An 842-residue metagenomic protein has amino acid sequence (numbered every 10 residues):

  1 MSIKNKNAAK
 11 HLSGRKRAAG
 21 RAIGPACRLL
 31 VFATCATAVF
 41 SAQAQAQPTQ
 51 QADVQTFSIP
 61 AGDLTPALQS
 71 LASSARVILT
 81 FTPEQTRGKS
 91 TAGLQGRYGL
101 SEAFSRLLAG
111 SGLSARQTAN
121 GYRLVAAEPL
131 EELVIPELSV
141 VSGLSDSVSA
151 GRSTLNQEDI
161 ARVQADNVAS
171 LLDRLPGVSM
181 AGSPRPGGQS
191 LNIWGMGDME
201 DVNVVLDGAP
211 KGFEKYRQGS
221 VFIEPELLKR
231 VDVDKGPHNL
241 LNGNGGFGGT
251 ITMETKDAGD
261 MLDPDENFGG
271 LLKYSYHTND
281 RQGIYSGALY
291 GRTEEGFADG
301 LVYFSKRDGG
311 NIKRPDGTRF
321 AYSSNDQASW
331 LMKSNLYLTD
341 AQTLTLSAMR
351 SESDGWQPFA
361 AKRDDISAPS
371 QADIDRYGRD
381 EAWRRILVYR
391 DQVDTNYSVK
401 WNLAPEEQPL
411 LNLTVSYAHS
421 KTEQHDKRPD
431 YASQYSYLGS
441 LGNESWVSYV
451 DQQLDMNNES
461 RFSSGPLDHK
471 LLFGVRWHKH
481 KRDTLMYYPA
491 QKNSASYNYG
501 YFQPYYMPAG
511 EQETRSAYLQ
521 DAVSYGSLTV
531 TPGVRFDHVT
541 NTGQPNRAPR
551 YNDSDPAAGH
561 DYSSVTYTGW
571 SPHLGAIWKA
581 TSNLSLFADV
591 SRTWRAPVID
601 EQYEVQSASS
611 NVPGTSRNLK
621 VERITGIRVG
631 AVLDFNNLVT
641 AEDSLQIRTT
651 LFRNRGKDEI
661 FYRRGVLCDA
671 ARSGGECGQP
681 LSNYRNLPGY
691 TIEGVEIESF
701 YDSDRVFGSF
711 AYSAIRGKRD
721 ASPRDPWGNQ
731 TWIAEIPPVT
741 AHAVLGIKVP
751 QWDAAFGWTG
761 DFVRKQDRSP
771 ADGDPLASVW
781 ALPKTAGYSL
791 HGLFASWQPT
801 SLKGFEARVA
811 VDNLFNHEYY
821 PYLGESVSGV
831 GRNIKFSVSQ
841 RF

Functional and structural regions predicted by a protein language model:
L68, A72-G88, A92-G96, F104 (+6 more regions): Acidic, small-polar-rich N-terminal luminal/periplasmic segments of exported/outer-membrane proteins
N242-G243, A258-F268, E294-F297, A341 (+8 more regions): Short loop/turn motifs that connect adjacent beta-strands in outer-membrane beta-barrel proteins
T255, Y274-D280, E295, K306-G310 (+16 more regions): Transmembrane beta-strands of outer-membrane beta-barrel pores
G259, G270, A288-I386, K765: Periplasmic-side early beta-strands and strand-to-turn transitions of outer-membrane beta-barrels
Y274, G296, G300-F304, N412-D430 (+4 more regions): Membrane-embedded beta-barrel scaffold of Gram-negative outer-membrane proteins
T343, M349, R390-R550, V639 (+4 more regions): Face-selective signature of the C-terminal outer-membrane beta-barrel domain
E352-D354, A360-S367, S494-A495, T540-D553 (+7 more regions): Surface-exposed extracellular loop regions of Gram-negative outer-membrane beta-barrel proteins, predominantly
N458, S524-V530, V539, V639-G656 (+2 more regions): Gram-negative outer-membrane beta-barrel transporters
